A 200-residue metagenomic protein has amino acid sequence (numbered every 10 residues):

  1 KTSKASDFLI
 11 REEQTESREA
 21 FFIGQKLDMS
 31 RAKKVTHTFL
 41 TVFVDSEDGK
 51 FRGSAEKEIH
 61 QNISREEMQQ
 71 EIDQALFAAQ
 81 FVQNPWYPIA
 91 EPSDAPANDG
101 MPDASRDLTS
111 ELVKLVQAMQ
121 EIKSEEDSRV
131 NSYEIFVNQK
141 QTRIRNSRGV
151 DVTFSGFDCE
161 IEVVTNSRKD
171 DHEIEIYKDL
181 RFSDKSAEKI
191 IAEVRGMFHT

Functional and structural regions predicted by a protein language model:
K1-S3: Generic start-of-chain signal for non-secretory N-termini
S6-E19, E66-F154, K185-T200: Acidic low-complexity segments
E13-T15, D45-E47, N62, N138-K140 (+1 more regions): Generic structural motif
S17-F77: N-terminal alpha-helical targeting/anchoring segments
R18-K34, T38-L40, N138-F157, I161: Exposed beta-strand-loop-beta-strand "reactive/processing" segments of non-cytosolic proteins
Q25, H37, D45, S132-Y133 (+3 more regions): Glycine-centered flexibility motif
K34-D48, V152-L180: Short beta-strand elements
R52-Q61, P92-T109, E162-N166, D171-I191: Short His/Asp/Glu-rich catalytic/ion-coordination signatures at enzyme active sites or charged loops
